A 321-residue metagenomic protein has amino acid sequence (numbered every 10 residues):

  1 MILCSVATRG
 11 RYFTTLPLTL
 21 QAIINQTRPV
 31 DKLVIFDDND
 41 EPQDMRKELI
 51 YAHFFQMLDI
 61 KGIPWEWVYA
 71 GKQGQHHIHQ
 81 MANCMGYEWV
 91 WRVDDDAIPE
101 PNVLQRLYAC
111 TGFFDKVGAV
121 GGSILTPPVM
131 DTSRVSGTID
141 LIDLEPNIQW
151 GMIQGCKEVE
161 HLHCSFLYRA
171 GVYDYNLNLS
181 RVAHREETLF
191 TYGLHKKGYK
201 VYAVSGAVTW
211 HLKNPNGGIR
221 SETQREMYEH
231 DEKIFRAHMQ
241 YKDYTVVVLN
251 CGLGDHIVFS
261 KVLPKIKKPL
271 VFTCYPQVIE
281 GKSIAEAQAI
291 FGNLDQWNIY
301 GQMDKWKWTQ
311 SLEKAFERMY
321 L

Functional and structural regions predicted by a protein language model:
Q21-V30: Short, acidic, metal-binding catalytic loop of nucleotide-sugar glycosyltransferases
Y69-M85: Glycine-rich, basic loop-to-helix element that forms the pyrophosphate-binding segment of sugar-nucleotide handling
E88-D96: Short beta-strand-to-loop acidic/aromatic patch adjacent to the donor-nucleotide binding site
L104-S136: Conserved donor NDP-sugar-binding/catalytic core segment of glycosyltransferases
N147-Y168: A recurrent flexible, glycine/aromatic-enriched loop bordering the glycosyltransferase active site that acts as
A183-F190: Acidic donor-binding loop at a coil-to-helix junction in glycosyltransferase catalytic cores that engages
Y202-T223: Active-site donor/metal-binding and catalytic loop motifs of nucleotide-sugar-dependent glycosylation enzymes
Y241-L321: Catalytic machinery of carbohydrate-active enzymes, primarily nucleotide-sugar-dependent glycosyltransferases
